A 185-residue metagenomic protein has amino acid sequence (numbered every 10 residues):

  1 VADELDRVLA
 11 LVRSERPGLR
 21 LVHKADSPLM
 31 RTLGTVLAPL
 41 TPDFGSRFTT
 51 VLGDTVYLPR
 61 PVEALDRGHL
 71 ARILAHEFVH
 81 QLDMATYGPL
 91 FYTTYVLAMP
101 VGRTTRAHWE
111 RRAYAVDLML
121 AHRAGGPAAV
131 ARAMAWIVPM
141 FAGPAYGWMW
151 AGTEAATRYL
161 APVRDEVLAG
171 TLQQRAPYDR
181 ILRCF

Functional and structural regions predicted by a protein language model:
V1-Y57: Auxiliary, metal-adjacent structural segments of Zn-dependent hydrolase domains
D3-D6, D26, D43, D54 (+5 more regions): Acidic-enriched, low-complexity/disordered segments with a strong bias for Aspartate over Glutamate
L11-P28, A75-Y87, D117, A124 (+3 more regions): Compositionally biased, charge-rich terminal segments
K24, R31-L33, P61-A64, G68-L70 (+3 more regions): Generic alpha-helix signal with a bias toward terminal, lower-confidence helices and secondary-structure junctions
P42-F44, T49-L65, A71-A85, M134 (+2 more regions): Catalytic phosphate/metal-binding cores of nucleic-acid and nucleotide-processing enzymes, i.e., regions that mediate
L52-T55, A64-R72, D83-R112: Post-HEXXH active-site segment of zinc metalloproteases
F91-F185: Metalloprotease/metallohydrolase-associated module, dominated by Zn2+-dependent proteases
